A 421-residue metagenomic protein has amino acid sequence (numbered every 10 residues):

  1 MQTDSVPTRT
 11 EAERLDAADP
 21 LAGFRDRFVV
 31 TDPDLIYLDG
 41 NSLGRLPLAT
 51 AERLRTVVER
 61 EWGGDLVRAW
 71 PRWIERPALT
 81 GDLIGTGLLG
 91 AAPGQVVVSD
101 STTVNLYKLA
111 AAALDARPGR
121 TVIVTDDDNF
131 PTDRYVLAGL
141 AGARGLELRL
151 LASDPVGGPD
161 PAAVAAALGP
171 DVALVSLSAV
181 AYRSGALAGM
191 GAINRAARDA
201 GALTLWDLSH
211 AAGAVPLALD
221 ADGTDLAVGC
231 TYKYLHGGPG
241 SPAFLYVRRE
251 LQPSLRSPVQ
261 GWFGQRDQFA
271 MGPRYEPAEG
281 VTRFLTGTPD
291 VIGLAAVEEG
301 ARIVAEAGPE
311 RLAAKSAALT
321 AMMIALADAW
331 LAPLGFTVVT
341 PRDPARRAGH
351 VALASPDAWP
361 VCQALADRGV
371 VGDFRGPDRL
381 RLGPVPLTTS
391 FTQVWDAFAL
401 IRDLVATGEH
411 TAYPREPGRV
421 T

Functional and structural regions predicted by a protein language model:
M1-T421: Pyridoxal 5′-phosphate
